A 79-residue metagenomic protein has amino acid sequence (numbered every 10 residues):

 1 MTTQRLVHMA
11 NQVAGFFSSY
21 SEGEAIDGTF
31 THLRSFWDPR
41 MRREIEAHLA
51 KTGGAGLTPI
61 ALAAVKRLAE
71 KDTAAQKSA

Functional and structural regions predicted by a protein language model:
M1-T31, S35-A79: Intrinsically disordered, low-complexity, basic-enriched segments
